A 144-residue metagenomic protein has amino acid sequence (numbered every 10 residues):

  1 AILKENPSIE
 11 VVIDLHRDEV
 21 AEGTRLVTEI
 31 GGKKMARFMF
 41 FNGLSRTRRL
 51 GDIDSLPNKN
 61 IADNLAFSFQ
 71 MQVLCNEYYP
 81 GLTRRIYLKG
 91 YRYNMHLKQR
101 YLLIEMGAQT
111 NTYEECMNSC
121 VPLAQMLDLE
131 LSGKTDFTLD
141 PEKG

Functional and structural regions predicted by a protein language model:
A1-I2, L26-T28, I53-A62, E105-E114: Second-shell loop/turn segments in exported
I2-R48: Active-site microenvironments of hydrolase-like enzyme catalytic domains
K4-S8, R17, N76-P80, Q125-S132: Sec-exported extracytoplasmic/periplasmic mature domains
L44-N64, F69: Short secondary-structure boundary motifs at beta->alpha junctions and helix caps
N60-Y87: Active-site-adjacent substrate-binding region of metalloamidase/peptidase-like peptide-processing proteins
G81-E142: Active-site-adjacent mobile loop/cap segments within catalytic or ligand-binding domains
